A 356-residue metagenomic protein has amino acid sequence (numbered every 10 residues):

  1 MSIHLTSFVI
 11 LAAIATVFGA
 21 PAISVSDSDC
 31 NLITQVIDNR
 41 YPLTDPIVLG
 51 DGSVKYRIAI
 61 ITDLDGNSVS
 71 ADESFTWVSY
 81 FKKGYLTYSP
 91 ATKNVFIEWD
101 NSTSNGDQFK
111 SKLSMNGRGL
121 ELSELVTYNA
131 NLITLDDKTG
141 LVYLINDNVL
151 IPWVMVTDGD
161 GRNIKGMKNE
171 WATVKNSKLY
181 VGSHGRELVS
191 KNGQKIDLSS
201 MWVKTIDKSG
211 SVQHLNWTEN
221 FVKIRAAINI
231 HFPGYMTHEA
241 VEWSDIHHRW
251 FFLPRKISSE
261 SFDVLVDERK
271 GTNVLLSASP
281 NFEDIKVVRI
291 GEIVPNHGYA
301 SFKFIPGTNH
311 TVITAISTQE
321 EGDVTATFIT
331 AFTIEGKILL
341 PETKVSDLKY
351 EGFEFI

Functional and structural regions predicted by a protein language model:
M1-L11: Classical eukaryotic N-terminal signal peptides for Sec-dependent ER targeting/secretion, especially the positively
I3-L5, V17-I356: Sequence/structural signature of beta-propeller domains
